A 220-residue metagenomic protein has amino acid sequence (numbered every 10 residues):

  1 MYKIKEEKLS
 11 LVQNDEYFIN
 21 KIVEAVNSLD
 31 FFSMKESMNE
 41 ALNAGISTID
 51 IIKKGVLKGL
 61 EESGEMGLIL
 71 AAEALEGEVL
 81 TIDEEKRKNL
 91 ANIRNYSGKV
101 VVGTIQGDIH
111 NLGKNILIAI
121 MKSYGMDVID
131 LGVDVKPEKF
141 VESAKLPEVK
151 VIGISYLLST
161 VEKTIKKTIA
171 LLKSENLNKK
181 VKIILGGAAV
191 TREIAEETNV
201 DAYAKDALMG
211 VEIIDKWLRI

Functional and structural regions predicted by a protein language model:
M1-N92: Long amphipathic alpha-helical segments
N27, L42-N43, K145, K173 (+2 more regions): Residue-level signal for alpha-helix termini/capping positions
N92-I93, E142: A residue-level marker of the well-folded mature domains of exported/periplasmic proteins
N95-L131: Glycine-rich active-site/cofactor-binding loop and its immediate structural neighborhood
I109-H110, V161, Y203: Alpha-helix N-cap/loop-to-helix initiation residues
L117-Y124, I129-V200, I213: Cofactor-cradling patches in redox/metallo enzymes
D201-A207: Short acidic-hydrophobic, aromatic-tinged amphipathic segments that line or gate anion-handling sites
I213-I220: A charged, well-structured terminal subsegment
